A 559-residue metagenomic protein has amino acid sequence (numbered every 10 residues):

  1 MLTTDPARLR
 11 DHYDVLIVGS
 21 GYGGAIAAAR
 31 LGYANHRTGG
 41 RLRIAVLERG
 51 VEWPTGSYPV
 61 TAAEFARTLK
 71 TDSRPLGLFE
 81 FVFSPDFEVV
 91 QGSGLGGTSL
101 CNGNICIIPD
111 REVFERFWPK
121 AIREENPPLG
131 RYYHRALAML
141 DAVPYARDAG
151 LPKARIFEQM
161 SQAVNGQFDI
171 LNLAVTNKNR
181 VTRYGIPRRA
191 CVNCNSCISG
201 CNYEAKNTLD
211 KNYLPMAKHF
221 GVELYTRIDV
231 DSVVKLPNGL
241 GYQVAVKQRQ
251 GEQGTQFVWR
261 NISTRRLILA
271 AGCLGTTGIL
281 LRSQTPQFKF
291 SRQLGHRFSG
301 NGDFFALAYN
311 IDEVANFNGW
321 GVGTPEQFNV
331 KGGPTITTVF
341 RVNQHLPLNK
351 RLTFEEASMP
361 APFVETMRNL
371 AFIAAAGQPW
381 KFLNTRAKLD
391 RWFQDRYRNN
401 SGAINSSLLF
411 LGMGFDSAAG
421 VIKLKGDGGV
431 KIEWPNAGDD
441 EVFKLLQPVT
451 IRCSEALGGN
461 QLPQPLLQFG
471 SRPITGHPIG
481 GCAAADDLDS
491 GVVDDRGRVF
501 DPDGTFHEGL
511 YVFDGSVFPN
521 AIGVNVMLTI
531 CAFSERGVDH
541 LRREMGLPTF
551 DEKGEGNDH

Functional and structural regions predicted by a protein language model:
M1-H12, Q253-V258: A short, basic/flexible loop-to-alpha-helix module at the beginning of a structural domain
Y13-V46: N-terminal Rossmann-like FAD-binding beta1-loop-alpha1 element of flavoenzymes
G21-Y22, I26, L274, A437 (+1 more regions): Residue-level detector of alpha-helix initiation sites
Y33-A62, G94, Y203, H219 (+7 more regions): Glycine-rich loop(s) and the adjacent beta-strand/alpha-helix scaffold that form part
Y58, F65-A146: Redox-cofactor-proximal catalytic regions of oxidoreductases
F83, S291-G428, P478, D503-G509 (+1 more regions): FAD cofactor-binding and catalytic pocket of flavoenzymes
E124-D229, S471-I474, A483: Conserved redox-cofactor binding core of oxidoreductases
L171, C194-C197, V234, L408-L411 (+2 more regions): A glycine-rich dinucleotide-binding beta-alpha-beta segment and adjacent secondary-structure elements that constitute
